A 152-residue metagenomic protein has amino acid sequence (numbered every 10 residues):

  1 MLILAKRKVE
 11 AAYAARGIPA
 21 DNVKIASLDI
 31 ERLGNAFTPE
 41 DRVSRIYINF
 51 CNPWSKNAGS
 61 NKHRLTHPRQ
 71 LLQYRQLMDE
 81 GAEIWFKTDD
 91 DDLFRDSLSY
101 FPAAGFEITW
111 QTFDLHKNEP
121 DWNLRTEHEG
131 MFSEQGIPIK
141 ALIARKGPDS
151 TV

Functional and structural regions predicted by a protein language model:
L2, L33-G34, F94-R95: Short, well-ordered alpha-helical microsegments
A5, R64-P68, D90: Compact, Lys/Arg-rich rRNA/RNP-binding cores from ribosome-related proteins
A5-K6, S97: Conserved SAM-binding loop
K6-R45: S-adenosyl-L-methionine
E31, F37, V43-L65: A short SAM/SAH-binding and catalytic strip from SAM-dependent methyltransferases
N57-S60, E83-A104: Conserved class I S-adenosyl-L-methionine
K62-E83: A short glycine-rich, Lys/Arg-flanked "PGG" loop and its adjoining helix->strand segment in the class I
F94-V152: Class I S-adenosyl-L-methionine
